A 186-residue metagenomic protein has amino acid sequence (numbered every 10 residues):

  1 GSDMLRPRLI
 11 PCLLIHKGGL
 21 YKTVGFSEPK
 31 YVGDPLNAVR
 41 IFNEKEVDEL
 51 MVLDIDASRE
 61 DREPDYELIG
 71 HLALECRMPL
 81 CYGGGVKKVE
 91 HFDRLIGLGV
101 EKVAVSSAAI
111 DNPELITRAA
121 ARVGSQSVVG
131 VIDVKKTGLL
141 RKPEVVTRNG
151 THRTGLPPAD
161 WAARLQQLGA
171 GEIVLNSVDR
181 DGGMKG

Functional and structural regions predicted by a protein language model:
G1-D3: Short, Lys/Arg-enriched N-terminal segments with co-localized hydrophobic residues within the first ~10-30 amino acids
L5-L9, E46-E49, C76-L80, V100-E101 (+2 more regions): Short, well-ordered coil/turn segments that N-cap beta-strands
P11, E60-G83, T117-D133, K185-G186: Alpha-helix-loop-beta-strand connector modules within alpha/beta enzyme cores
I15-K17, Y21-K22, I96, V100-L175 (+1 more regions): Conserved anion-binding
G19-E63: N-terminal beta-alpha supersecondary unit
Y31-N43, K87-D93, T154-R164: Short, acidic/polar
E49-L68, S107, V174-G186: Glycine-rich, proline-tolerant flexible connector loops at the mouths of alpha/beta enzymes
A73-V103: Catalytic cores of alpha/beta
